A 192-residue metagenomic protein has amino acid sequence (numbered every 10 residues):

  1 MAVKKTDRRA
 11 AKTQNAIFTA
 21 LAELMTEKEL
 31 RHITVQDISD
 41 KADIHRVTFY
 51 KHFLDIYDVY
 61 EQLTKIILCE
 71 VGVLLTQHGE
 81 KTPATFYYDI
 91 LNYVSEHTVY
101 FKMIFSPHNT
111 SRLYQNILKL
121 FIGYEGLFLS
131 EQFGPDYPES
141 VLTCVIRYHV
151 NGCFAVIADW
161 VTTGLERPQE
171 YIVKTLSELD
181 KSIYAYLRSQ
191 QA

Functional and structural regions predicted by a protein language model:
M1-K28, H32, D37: Basic, helix-initiating cap at the start of DNA-binding domains
I17, H32, I44, D55-Y60: Short amphipathic alpha-helical segment with a characteristic S/N-K-E followed by hydrophobic residues
I17, Q36-K41, F49, V94: Append "Primarily bacterial transcriptional regulators
E23-E27, I33, L63-D89, F101-K102: Amphipathic alpha-helical linker/stalk segments
M25, V35, F49, I56-I67 (+1 more regions): Amphipathic alpha-helical segments enriched in hydrophobic/aromatic and basic residues that form the DNA-contacting
D43-F53, C153: Short hydrophobic/aromatic patch on the recognition helix
T110-P135, S140-A155, A185: Amphipathic alpha-helical packing segments from all-alpha helical-bundle domains
A155, D159-A192: C-terminal peripheral helix-coil segments that are non-catalytic and often amphipathic
